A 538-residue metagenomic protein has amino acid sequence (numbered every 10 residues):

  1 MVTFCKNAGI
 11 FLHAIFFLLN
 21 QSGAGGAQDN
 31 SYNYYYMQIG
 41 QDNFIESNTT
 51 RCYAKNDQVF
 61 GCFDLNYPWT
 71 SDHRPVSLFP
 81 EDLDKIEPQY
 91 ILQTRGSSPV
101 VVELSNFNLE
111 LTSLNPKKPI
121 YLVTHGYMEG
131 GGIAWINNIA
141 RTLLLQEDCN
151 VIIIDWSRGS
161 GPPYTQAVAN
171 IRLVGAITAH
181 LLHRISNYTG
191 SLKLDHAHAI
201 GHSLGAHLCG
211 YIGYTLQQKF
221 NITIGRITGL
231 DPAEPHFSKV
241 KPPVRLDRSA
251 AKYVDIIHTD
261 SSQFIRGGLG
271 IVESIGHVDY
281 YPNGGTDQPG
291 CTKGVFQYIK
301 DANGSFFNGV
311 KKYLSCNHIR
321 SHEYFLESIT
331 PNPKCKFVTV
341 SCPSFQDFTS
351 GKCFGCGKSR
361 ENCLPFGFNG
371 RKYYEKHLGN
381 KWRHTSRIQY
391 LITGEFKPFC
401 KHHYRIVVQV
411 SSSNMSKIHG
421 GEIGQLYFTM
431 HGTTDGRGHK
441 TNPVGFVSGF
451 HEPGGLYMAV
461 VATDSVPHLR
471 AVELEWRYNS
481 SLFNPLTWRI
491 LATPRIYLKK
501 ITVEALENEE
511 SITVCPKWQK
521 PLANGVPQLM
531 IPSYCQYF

Functional and structural regions predicted by a protein language model:
V2-I153, G159-N170, H180-L194, F220-I222 (+3 more regions): Flexible, membrane-associating and regulatory peripheral segments of lipid-active enzymes
I171-Y280, T292-K293: Histidine/cysteine- and/or acidic
